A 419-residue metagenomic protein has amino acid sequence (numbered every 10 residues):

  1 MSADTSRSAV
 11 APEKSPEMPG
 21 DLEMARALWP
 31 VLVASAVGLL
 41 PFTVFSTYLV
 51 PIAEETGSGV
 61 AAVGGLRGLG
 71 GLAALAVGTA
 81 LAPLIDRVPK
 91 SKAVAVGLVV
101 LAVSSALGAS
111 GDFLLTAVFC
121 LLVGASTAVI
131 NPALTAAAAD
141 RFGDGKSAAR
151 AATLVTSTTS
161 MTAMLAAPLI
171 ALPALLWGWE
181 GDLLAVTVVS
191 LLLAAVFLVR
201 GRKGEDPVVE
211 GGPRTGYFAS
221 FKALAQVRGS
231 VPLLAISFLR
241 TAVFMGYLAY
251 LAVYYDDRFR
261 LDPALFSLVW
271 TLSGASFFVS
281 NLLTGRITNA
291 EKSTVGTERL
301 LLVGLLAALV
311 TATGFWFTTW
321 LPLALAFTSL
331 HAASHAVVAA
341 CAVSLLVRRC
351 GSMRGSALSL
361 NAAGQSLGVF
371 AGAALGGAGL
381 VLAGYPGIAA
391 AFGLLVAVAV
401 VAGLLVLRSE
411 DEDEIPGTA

Functional and structural regions predicted by a protein language model:
A11-L22, R202-L234: Juxtamembrane intracellular "pre-TM" segments in multi-pass secondary transporters
S46, G229-T271, F278: Extracytoplasmic gate region of multi-pass secondary transporters
A76-G111: Conserved MFS/SLC helix-loop-helix module at the cytosolic interface between two early adjacent transmembrane helices
V77-P89, S280-V295, L380: Helix-to-loop junctions at the C-terminal end of transmembrane segments in multipass secondary transporters
C120-T159: Cytoplasmic helix-loop-helix junction between adjacent transmembrane helices in 12-TM secondary transporters
T153-R202: Helix-loop-helix hairpin linking two adjacent transmembrane segments in secondary transporters
V295-A342: C-terminal transmembrane helical hairpin of 12-TM major facilitator-type secondary transporters
R349-Y385, F392: A late C-terminal transmembrane helix in Major Facilitator Superfamily
